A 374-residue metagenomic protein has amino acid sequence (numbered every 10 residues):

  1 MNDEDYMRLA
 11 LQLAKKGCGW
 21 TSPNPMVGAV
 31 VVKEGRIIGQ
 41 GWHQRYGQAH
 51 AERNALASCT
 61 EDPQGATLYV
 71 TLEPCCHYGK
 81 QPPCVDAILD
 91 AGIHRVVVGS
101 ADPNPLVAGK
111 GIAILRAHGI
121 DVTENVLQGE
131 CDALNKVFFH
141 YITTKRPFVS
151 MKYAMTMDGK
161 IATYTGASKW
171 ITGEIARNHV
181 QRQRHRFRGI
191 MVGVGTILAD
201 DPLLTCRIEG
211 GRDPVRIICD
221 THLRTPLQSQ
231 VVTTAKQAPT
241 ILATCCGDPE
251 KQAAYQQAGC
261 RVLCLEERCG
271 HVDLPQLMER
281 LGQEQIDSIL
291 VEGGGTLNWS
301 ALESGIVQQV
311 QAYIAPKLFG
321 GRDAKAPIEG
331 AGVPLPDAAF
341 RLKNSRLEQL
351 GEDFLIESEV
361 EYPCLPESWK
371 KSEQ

Functional and structural regions predicted by a protein language model:
N2-R8, L13-G17, S22-N24, P63 (+3 more regions): Enzymes that bind and transform nitrogen-containing heteroaromatic metabolites
R8, Q12-K15, G39, H50-R53 (+4 more regions): A broad detector of short, well-ordered amphipathic alpha-helices that serve as recognition/interaction surfaces
G19-P23, I112, V126-A154: Proteins enriched for Cys/Gly/acidic motifs involved in redox and nucleic-acid/cofactor modification
G28: Helix-turn-helix
V31-E130, V215, I241, C246 (+1 more regions): Zn2+-dependent cytidine deaminase-like catalytic core
C59, R116-A117, I142-T144, Q309 (+1 more regions): Short alpha-helix boundary/capping motifs
N104, A108, E124-L127, I142-R146 (+1 more regions): Short capping loops/turns at secondary-structure boundaries
P105-L106, D132, N298, G320: Generic structural signal for helix capping and beta-alpha/helix-loop junctions
